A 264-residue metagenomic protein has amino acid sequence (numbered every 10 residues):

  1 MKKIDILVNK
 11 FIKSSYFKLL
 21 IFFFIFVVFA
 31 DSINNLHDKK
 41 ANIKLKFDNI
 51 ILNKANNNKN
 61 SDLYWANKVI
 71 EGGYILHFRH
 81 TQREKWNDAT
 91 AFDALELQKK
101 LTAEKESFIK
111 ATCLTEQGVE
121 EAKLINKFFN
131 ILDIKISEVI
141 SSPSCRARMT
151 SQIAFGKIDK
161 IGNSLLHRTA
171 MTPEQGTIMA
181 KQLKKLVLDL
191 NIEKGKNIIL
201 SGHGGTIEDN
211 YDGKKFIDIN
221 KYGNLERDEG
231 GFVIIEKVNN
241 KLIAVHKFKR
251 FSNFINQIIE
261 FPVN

Functional and structural regions predicted by a protein language model:
I4-L20: N-terminal Sec-pathway targeting helices
K18-D31: Hydrophobic membrane-insertion alpha-helices, especially the h-region of bacterial N-terminal signal peptides
L36-M171, G176-T177, K214, I219-N264: Active-site-proximal alpha-helix that buttresses catalytic centers in soluble enzyme cores
Y74-I75, G195-S201: Residue-level preference for the first positions of well-ordered beta-strands
L132-I134, L190-G195: Glycine-rich phosphate-binding loop signature in dinucleotide/nucleotide-binding domains
A180-N191: A short, acidic, amphipathic alpha-helical segment used as a generic capping/interface helix at domain edges
